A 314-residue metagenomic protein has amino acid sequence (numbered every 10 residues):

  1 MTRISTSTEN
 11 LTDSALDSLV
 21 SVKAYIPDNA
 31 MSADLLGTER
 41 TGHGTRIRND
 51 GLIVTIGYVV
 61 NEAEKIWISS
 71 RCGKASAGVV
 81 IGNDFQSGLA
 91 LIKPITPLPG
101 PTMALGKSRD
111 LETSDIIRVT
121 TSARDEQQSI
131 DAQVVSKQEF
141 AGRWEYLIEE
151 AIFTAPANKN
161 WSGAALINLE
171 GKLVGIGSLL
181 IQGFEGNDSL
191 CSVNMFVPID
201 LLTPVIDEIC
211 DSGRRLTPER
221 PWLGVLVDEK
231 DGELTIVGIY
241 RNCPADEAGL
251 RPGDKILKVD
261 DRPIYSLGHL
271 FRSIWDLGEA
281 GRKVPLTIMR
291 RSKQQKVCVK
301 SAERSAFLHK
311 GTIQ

Functional and structural regions predicted by a protein language model:
M1-S14, G100-P101, V119, L169 (+4 more regions): C-terminal cap/linker of serine protease catalytic domains
S14-L35, V119: A short, Trp-centered hydrophobic/proline-enriched beta-strand micro-motif
P27-N29, T41, R46-Q128, A151 (+6 more regions): Conserved active-site neighborhood of the chymotrypsin/trypsin-like protease fold
N29-G37, I81-G88, K137-I152, E185-N187 (+2 more regions): Gly/Ser-enriched beta-turn/beta-hairpin loop segments
M31-D34, V59, A63-K65, G100 (+4 more regions): Active-site loop architecture of trypsin-fold serine endopeptidases
L52-V54, E170-V174, A245-G268: Conserved PDZ fold ligand-binding element
V79, D207-R214, A248-R251, L257-V259 (+1 more regions): PDZ-domain C-terminal substructure recognizer with occasional recognition of PDZ-binding tails
G106-D110, A164-A165, G238, P244-K255 (+1 more regions): A short glycine-leucine-enriched loop at secondary-structure breakpoints that most characteristically corresponds
